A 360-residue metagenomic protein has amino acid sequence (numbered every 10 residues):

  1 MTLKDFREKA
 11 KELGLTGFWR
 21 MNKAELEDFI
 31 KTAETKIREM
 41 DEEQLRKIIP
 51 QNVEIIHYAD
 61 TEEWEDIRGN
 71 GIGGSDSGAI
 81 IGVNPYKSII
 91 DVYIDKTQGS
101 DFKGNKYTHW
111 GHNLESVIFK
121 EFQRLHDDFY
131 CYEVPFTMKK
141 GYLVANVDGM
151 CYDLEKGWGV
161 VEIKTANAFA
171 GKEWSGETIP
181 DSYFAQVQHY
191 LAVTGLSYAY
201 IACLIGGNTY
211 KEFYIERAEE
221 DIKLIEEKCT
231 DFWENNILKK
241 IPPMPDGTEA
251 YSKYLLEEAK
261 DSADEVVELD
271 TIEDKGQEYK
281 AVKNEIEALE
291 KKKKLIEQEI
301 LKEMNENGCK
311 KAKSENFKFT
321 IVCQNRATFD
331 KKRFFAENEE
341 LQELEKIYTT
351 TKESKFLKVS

Functional and structural regions predicted by a protein language model:
M1-E39: Basic helix-extension-helix modules of the SAP/HeH family
L3-K4, T32-N113, N307-S360: Charged, glycine-rich intrinsically disordered N-terminal tails and low-complexity linkers that flank
T108-H109, R124-I237: Nucleic-acid nuclease catalytic cores
W110-L114, I118, D221, A288 (+1 more regions): Short amphipathic alpha-helical segments
V117, A185-H189, N284: Short amphipathic alpha-helical face segments that pack within enzyme cores and frequently flank/anchor catalytic
E220-K260, C323-S360: Short, positively charged
K239-E315: Contiguous, amphipathic alpha-helical segments that mediate oligomerization or scaffolding in large protein assemblies
